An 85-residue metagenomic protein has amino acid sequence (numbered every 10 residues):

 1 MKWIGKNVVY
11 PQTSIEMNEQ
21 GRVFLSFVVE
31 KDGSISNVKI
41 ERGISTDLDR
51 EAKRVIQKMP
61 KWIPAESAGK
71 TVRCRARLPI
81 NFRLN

Functional and structural regions predicted by a protein language model:
M1-L25, K53-N85: Short proline/glycine- and basic residue-enriched helix-capping loop/turn segments at helix->loop/beta transitions
K2, E30, S34-P64: A short, well-structured alpha-helical segment
